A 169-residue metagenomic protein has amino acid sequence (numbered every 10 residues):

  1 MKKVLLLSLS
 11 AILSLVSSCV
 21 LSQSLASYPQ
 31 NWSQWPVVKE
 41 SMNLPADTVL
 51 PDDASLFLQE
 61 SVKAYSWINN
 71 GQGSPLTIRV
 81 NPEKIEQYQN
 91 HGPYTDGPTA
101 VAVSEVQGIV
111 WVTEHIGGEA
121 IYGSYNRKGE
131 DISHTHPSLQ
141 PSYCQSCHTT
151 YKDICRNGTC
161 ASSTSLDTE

Functional and structural regions predicted by a protein language model:
M1-V4: Positively charged n-region of N-terminal signal peptides that target proteins for export
S8-S10, V20: Cleavable N-terminal signal peptides
S22-P45, I85-E169: Sequence context surrounding c-type heme c attachment/ligation sites in exported
S24-A64, N70-G73: N-terminal domain-onset segments
G73-S74, Y94: Short acidic/polar alpha-helix capping motifs at helix-coil junctions
S74-I85: Short, structured beta-strand/loop micro-motifs enriched in basic residues and often containing a Trp
